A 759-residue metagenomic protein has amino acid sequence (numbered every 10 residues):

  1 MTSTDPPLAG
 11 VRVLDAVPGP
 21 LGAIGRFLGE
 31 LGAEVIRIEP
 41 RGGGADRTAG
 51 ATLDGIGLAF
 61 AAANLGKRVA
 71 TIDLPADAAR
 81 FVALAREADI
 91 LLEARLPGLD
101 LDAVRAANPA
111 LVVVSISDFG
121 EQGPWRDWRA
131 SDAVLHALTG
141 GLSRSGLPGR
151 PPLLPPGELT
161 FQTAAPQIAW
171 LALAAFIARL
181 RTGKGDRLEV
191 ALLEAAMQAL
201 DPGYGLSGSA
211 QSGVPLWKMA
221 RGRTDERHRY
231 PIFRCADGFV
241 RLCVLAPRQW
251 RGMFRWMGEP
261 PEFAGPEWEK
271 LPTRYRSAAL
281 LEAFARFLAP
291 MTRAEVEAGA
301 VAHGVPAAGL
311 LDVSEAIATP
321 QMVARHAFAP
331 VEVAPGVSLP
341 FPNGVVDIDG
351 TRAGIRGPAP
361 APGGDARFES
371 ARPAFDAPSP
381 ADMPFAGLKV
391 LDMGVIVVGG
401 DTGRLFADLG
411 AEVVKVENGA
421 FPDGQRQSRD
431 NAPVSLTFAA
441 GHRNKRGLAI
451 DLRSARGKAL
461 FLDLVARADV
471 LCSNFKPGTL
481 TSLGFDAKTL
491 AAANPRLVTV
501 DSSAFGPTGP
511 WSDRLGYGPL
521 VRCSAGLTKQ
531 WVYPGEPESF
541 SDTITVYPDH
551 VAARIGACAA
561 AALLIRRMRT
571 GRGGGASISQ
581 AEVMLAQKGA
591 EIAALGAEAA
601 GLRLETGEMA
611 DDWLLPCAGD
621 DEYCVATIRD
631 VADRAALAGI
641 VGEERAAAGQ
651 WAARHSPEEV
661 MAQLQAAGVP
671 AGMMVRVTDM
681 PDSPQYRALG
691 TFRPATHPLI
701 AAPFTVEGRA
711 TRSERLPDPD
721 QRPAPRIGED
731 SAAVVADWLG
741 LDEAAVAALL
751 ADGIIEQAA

Functional and structural regions predicted by a protein language model:
M1-D46, A61, T71, A76-A94 (+11 more regions): Acyl-CoA thioester-binding alpha/beta core of soluble enzymes
E30, E39-A78, N418-A459: Conserved N-terminal Rossmann-fold NAD(P) cofactor-binding segment
T52-G57, R129-L135, L206-S207, R325-F328 (+4 more regions): Short, hinge-like loop/turn segments at secondary-structure boundaries
L91-S143, S454, S473-K529: N-terminal Rossmann-like NAD(P) cofactor-binding subdomain of oxidoreductases, focused on the glycine-rich
H136-G140, P166, W170, A174 (+7 more regions): Residues on a specific face of well-ordered alpha-helices
T139-P155, L527-I544, E714-R715: The feature captures the short pre-catalytic strand/loop hairpin that immediately precedes and shapes the active-site
P151-T163, G394, F540-H550: Cysteine-centered functional microenvironments
T402-A407, S428, S435-I450, S454-A468 (+9 more regions): C-terminal structured domain segments across diverse proteins
